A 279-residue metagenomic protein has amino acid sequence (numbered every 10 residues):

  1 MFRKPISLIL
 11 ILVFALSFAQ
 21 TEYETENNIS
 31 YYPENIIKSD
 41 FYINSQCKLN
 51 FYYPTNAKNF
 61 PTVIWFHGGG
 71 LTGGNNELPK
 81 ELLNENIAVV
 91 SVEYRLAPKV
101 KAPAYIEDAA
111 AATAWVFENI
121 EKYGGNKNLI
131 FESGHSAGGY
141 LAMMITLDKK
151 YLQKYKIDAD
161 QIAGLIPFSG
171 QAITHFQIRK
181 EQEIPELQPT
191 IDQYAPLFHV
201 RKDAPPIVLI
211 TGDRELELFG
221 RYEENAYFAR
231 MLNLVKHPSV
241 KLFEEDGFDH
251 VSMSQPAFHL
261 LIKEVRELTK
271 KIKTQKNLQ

Functional and structural regions predicted by a protein language model:
M1-E24, Q279: Bacterial Sec-dependent N-terminal signal peptides
Q20-A57: N-terminal cap/lid segment of alpha/beta-hydrolase-fold proteins
N59-G68: Short beta-strand element of the alpha/beta-hydrolase
N75-V92: Short amphipathic alpha-helix adjacent to the substrate-entry channel of hydrolases
V100-E121: Alpha/beta-hydrolase active-site loop
F117-K180, D192: Primarily recognizes the serine-hydrolase "nucleophile elbow" in alpha/beta-hydrolase and SGNH/GDSL folds
K156-G164, G170-I178, L187-A226, R230 (+1 more regions): The feature captures the conserved acid-bearing segment of alpha/beta-hydrolase catalytic domains
N233-Q279: C-terminal catalytic histidine-bearing segment of alpha/beta-hydrolase fold enzymes
